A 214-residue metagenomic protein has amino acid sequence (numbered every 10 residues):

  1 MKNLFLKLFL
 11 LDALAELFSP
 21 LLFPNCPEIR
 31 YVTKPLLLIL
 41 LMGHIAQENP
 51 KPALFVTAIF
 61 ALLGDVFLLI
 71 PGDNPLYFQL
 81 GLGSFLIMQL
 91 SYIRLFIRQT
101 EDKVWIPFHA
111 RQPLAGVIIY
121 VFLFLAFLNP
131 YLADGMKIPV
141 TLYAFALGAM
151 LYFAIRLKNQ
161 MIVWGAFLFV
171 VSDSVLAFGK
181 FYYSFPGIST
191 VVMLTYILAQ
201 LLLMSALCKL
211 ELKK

Functional and structural regions predicted by a protein language model:
M1-K214: Polytopic alpha-helical membrane-helix bundles and their juxtamembrane interface segments in multi-pass membrane
